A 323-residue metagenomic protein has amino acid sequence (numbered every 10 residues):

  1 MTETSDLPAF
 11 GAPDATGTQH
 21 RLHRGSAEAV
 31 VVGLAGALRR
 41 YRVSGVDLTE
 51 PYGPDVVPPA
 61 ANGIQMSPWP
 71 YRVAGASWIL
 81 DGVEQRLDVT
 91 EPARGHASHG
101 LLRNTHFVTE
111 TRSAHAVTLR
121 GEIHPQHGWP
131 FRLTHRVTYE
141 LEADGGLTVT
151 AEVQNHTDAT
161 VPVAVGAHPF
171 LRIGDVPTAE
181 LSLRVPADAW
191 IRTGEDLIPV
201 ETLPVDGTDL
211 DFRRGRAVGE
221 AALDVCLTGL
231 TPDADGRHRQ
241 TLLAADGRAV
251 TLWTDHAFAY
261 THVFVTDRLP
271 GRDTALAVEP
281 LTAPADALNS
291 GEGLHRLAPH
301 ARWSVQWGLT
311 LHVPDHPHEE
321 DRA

Functional and structural regions predicted by a protein language model:
M1-G25: Short, Gly/Pro- and small/polar-rich lid/capping loops
T4-P8, F170-D255: Active-site/ligand-binding surface loops and adjacent short beta/alpha elements that line catalytic pockets across
E28-E91: Acidic-aromatic substrate-binding/catalytic surfaces of carbohydrate-active enzymes
W78-R86, A151, R296-V313: Short Pro-Gly-centered flexible turn/kink motifs
D88-A143: Extended, loop-rich substrate-binding clefts of extracytoplasmic carbohydrate-active enzymes
H96-E110, V218-S290: Acidic/His-leaning functional-site neighborhoods
G121-G174: Acidic, contiguous internal or C-terminal segments within carbohydrate-active enzymes that form a structured patch used
R136-T138, E292-L297: Beta-strand-rich interaction surfaces with strong enrichment in secreted/lumenal proteins
